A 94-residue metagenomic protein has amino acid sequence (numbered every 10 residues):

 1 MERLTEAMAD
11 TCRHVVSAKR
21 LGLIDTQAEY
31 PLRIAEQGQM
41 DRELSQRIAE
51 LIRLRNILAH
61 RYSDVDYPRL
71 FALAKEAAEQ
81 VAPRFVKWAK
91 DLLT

Functional and structural regions predicted by a protein language model:
M1-T94: Solvent-exposed interaction patches of small proteins and small membrane subunits
